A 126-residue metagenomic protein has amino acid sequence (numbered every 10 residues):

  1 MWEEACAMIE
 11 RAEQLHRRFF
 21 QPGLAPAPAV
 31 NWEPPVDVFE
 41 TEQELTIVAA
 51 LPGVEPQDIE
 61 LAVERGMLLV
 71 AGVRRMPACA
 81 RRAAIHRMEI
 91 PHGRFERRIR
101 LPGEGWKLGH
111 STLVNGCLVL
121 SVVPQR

Functional and structural regions predicted by a protein language model:
M1-T46, A80: N-terminal leader/pre-domain low-complexity segments
P28-V30, T41, A62, R87-G93 (+1 more regions): A generic structural micro-feature
P28-V73: Glycine/acidic-rich beta-strand-loop module
E33, E96, L108: Short coil/loop residues immediately preceding or within conserved phosphate-binding loops of NTP-utilizing enzyme
D37-F39, A50, E60-A62, E89 (+3 more regions): Generic structural detector for well-ordered beta-strands
Q43-L45, G66, G93-F95, G116-L118: Residues at beta-strand starts and edge strands
E55-E60, R100-R126: Beta-rich strand-turn-strand
R74-R98: An anionic, turn-rich surface loop/hairpin at beta-sheet edges that serves as a generic interaction/coordination patch
